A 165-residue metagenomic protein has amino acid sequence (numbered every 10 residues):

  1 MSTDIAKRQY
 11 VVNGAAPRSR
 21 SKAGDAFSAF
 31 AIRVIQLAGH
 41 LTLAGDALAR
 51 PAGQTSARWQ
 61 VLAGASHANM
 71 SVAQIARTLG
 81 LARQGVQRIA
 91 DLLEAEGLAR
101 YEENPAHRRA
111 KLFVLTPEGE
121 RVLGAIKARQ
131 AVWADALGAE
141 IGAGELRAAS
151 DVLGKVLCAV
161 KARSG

Functional and structural regions predicted by a protein language model:
M1-A52, P117: N-terminal leader segment of winged-helix/HTH proteins
A16-P17, D91-D151: Charged, amphipathic alpha-helical coiled-coil/dimerization segments
R18-S19, V160-S164: Secondary-structure edge/capping motif, primarily at the C-terminal ends of alpha-helices and the immediately following
F27-A49, L123-I141, L146-V160: Hydrophobic alpha-helical core bundles mediating ligand binding, dimerization, or RNAP-core interactions
L43-G85, G165: N-terminal helix-turn-helix DNA-binding core of bacterial DNA-binding proteins
A63, R88, D151: DNA-binding alpha-helical recognition surfaces that contact promoter or target DNA
Q84-Q87, Q130: Glutamine-centric residue-chemistry signal
